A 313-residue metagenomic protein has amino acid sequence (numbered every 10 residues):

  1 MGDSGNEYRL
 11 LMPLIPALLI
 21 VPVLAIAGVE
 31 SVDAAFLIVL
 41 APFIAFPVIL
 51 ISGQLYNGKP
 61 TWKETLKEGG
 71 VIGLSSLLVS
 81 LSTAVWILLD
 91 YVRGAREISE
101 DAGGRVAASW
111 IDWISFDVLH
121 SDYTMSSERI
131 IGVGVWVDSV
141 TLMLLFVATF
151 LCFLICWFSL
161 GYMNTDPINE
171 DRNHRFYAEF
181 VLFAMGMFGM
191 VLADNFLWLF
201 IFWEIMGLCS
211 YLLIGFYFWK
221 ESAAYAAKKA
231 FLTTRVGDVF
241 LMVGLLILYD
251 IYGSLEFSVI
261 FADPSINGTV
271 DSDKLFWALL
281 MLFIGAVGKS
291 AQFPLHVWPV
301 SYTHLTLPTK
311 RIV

Functional and structural regions predicted by a protein language model:
G2-L305, R311: ...captures the hydrophobic TM-helix bundle architecture rather than a specific catalytic motif, and can also fire on
